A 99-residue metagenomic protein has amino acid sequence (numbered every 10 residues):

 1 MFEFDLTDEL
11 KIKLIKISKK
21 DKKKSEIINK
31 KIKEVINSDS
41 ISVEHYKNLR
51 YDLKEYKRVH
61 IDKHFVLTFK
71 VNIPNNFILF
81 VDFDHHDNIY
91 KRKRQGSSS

Functional and structural regions predicted by a protein language model:
M1, Y56, N75-F77: A generic structural signal for beta-strand entry/edge sites
M1-K31: Arg/Lys-rich, positively charged N-terminal/basic patches that mediate binding to nucleic acids
K11, R50, Y90: Nucleotide phosphate-binding site architecture
I15, S25, I61-V66, K70-S99: Enriched for short, Lys/Arg-rich terminal
K19, K30, N37, K63-H64 (+1 more regions): A periodicity- and composition-biased signal for non-globular, repetitive helical segments
D21, D39-S40, K93: A general structural signal marking secondary-structure boundaries and capping sites
K33-V59: A short, surface-exposed loop/turn module that caps and links secondary-structure elements
